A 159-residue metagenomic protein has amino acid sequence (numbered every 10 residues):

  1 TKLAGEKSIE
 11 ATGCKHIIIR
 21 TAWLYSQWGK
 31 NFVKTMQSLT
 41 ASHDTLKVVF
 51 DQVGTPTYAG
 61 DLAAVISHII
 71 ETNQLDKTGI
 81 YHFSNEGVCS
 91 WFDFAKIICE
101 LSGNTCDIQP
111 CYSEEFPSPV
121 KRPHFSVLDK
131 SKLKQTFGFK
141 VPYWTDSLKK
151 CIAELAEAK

Functional and structural regions predicted by a protein language model:
T1: Active-site helix of classical SDR
K7-G54, G60-D61, S67: NAD(P)-dependent short-chain dehydrogenase/reductase
I17, L46, T55, G87 (+2 more regions): Residues that recognize and position ribonucleotide moieties
Q27-W28, Q52-A63, F83-L101, K150: Substrate-binding strand-loop-helix patch in Rossmann-like NAD(P)-dependent oxidoreductase/epimerase domains
T40-D44, I70-Q74, S102, F137 (+2 more regions): A general structural signal marking secondary-structure boundaries and capping sites
G60-E71, T145, K149: Amphipathic alpha-helical segments that line or abut small-molecule/effector binding pockets and mediate allosteric
T72-P119, K159: Mid/C-terminal beta-alpha module of Rossmann-like enzyme folds, strongest in SDR-family dehydrogenases/epimerases
S90-F92, K96, Y112-C151, L155 (+1 more regions): Conserved C-terminal active-site "lid" loop/helix of NAD(P)H-dependent oxidoreductases that clamps the redox cofactor
